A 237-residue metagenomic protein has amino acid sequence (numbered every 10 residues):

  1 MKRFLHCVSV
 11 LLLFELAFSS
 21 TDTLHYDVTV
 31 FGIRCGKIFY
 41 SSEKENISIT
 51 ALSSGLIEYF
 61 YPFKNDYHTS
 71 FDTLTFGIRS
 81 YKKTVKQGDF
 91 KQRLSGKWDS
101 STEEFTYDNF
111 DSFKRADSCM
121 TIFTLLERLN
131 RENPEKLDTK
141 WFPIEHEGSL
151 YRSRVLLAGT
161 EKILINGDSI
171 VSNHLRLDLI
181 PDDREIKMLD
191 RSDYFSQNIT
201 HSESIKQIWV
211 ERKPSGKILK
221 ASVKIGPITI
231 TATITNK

Functional and structural regions predicted by a protein language model:
M1: Extracellular and organelle-lumenal recognition/adhesion modules and their flexible linkers in secreted
F4-L16: Sec-dependent N-terminal signal peptides
F4-L5, D117, R154-L156: Small/flexible residues
S9-L12, E127-P134, G159: Generic secondary-structure transition motif, activating predominantly at the C-termini of alpha-helices
S20-W98, P143-K237: Acidic, serine/threonine-rich low-complexity disordered tracts
L94-K136: Hydrophobic, well-structured mid-protein blocks that either form specific transmembrane helices
